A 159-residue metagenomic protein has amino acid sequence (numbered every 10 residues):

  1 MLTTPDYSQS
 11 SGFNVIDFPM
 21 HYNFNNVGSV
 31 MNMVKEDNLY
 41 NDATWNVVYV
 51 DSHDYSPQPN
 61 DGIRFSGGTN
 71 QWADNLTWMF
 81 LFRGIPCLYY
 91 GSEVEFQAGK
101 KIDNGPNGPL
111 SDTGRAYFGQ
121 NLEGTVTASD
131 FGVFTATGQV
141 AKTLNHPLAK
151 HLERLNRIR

Functional and structural regions predicted by a protein language model:
M1-Y49, I63-N70, N75-L81, V94-R159: Active-site-proximal helices and loops of the catalytic beta/alpha 8
V50-Q58: Active-site neighborhood of divalent metal-dependent phosphoester/pyrophosphate hydrolases
I85-S92: Acidic/polar loop patches that form or flank catalytic/metal-binding clefts of enzymes that bind anionic ligands
